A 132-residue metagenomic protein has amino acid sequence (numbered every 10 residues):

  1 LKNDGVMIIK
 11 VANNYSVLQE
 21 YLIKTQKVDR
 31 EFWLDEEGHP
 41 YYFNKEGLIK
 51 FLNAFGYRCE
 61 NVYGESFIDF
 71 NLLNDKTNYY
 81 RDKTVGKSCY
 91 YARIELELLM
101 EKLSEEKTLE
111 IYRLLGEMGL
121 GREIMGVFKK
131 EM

Functional and structural regions predicted by a protein language model:
L1-T25, E37-A54, E123-M132: Conserved SAM-binding loop
N3, A12, E60, I68-F70: Intrinsic-disorder/low-complexity regions
L18-Y21, N61-V62, N71-L72: Extended hydrophobic-aromatic, low-complexity segments
Y21-V28, L96, K102: Flexible internal linker/loop segments at domain or repeat junctions
K24-L34, K76-D82: Short glycine/proline- and charge-enriched loop/turn segments that cap or connect secondary-structure elements
E31-F43, I68-D69, L115: Short, contiguous acidic/charged loop-to-helix segments that flank catalytic cores in large enzymes
K45-E65, L98-K102: A SAM-dependent methyltransferase catalytic signature shared across enzymes that methylate proteins
G64-M132: A C-terminal cap/extension of S-adenosyl-L-methionine-dependent methyltransferases that defines the acceptor-substrate
